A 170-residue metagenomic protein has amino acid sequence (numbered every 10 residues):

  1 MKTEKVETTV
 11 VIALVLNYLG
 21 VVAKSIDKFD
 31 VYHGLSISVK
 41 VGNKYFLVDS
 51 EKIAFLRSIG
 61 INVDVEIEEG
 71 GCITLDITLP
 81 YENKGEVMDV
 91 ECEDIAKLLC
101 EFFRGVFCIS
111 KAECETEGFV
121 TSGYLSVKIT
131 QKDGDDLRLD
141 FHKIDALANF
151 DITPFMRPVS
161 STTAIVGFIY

Functional and structural regions predicted by a protein language model:
M1-K5: Acidic, proline-/serine-/threonine-rich low-complexity intrinsically disordered repeat tracts
I12-V22: Short terminal alpha-helical segments
L19-V21, R57, F103-A112: Short secondary-structure junctions
G34, S38-G70, N83, F103 (+1 more regions): Acidic, low-complexity, intrinsically disordered interaction modules
G71-G85: Short, intrinsically disordered low-complexity segments
L75-I77, I95-L99, V106, I129: Alpha-helical transmembrane segments and immediately adjacent membrane-interfacial amphipathic helices
K84-A96: Surface-exposed beta-loop interaction hotspot
A164-I169: C-terminal edge-of-domain segments
